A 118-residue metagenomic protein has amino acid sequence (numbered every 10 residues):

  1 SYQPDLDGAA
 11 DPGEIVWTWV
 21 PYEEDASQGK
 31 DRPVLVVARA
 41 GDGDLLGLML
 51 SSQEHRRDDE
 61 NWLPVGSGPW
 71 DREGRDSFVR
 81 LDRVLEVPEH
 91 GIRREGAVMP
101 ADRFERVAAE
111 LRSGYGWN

Functional and structural regions predicted by a protein language model:
S1-D5, Y22: Short alpha-helix capping/helix-loop boundary micro-motifs
P21, L50-S52, V84: Beta-hairpin (beta-strand-turn-beta-strand) motif
E24-G29, G114-G116: Short N-terminal helix-initiation segments at or just after the protein's N-terminus
A26-D31, V36-P69: Compact nucleic-acid interaction/catalytic patches
G66-N118: C-terminal terminal-subdomain/extension
